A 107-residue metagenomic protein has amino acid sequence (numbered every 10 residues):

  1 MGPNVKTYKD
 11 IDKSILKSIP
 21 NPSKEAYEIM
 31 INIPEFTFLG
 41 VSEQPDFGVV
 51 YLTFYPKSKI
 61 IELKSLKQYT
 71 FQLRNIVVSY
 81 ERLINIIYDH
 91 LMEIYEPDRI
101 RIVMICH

Functional and structural regions predicted by a protein language model:
M1-H107: N-terminal intrinsically disordered, cationic/polar leader segments that include organellar targeting peptides
